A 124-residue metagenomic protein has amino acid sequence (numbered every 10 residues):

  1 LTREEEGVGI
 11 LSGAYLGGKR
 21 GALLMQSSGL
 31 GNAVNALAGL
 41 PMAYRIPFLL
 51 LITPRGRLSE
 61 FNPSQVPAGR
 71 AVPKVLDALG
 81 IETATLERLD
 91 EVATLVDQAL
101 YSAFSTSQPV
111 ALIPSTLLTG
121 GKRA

Functional and structural regions predicted by a protein language model:
L1-E4, M25-S27, I52-P54, L76-I81 (+2 more regions): Fold-independent oxyanion-binding glycine-rich loops and adjacent beta-strand/coil segments at enzyme active sites
L1-R55: Thiamine diphosphate
E6-G9, L89-T94, T119-G120: A short acidic, often aromatic-flanked loop/helix-cap motif at beta-alpha or helix-coil junctions that lines enzyme
L16-G17, L40-M42, V66-G69, S102-A103: Short, hinge-like loop/turn segments at secondary-structure boundaries
G31-A33, T106-A124: Glycine/aspartate-rich loop-and-adjacent alpha/beta segment that forms the canonical ThDP
V34-N35, N62, V96, A124: Conserved strand-to-helix beginnings and helix N-cap segments that scaffold or border functional pockets
R57-E60: A short acidic, helix-capping loop that chelates divalent metal ions and anchors anionic groups
S64-Q98: Conserved thiamine diphosphate
